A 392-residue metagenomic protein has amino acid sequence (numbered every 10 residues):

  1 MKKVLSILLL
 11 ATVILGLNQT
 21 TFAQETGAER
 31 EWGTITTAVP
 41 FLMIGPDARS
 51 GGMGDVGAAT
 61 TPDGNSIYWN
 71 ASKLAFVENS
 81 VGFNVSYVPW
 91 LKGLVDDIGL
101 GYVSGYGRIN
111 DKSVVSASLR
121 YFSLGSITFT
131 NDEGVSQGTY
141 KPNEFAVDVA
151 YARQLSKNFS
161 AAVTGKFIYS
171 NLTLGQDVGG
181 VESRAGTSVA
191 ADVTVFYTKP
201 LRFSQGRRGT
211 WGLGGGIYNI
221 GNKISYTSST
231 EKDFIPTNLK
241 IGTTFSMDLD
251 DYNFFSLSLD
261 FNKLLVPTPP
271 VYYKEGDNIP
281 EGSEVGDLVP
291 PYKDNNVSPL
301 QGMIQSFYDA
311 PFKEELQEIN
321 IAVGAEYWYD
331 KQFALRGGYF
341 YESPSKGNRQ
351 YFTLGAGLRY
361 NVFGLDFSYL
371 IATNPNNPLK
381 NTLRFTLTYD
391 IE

Functional and structural regions predicted by a protein language model:
M1-V4, K157: Positively charged n-region of N-terminal signal peptides that target proteins for export
K3, T12-V13, I241, E284: Detector for intrinsically disordered, low-structure N-terminal pre-sequences
I7-L8, N171: Intrinsically disordered, low-complexity segments enriched in polar/charged small residues
L8-G16: Bacterial N-terminal signal peptides
Q19: Active-site microenvironments that recognize anionic phosphate/pyrophosphate groups
F22-E392: Subset of outer-membrane beta-barrel
